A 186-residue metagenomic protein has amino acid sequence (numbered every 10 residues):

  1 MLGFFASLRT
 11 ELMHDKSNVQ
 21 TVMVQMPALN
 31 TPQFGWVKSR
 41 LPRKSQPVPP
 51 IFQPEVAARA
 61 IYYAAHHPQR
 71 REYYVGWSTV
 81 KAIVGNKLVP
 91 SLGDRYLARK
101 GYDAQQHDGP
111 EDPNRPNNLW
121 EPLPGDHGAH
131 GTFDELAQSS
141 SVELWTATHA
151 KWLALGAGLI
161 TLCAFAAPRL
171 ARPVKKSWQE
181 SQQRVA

Functional and structural regions predicted by a protein language model:
M1-L12: Hydrophobic alpha-helix immediately C-terminal to the catalytic Tyr-X-X-X-Lys motif of short-chain
E11-G109: SDR active-site lid
Y74-K81, T146-A154: Structural motif marking the loop-to-transmembrane transition
G101, Q105-L123: Alpha-helical "lid/cap" subdomains adjacent to substrate-binding clefts that gate access and reposition the ligand
R115-T146: Juxtamembrane amphipathic/hinge helix adjacent to a transmembrane helix
A147-V174: Hydrophobic alpha-helical topogenic segments used for membrane insertion/localization
W178-A186: Intrinsically disordered, highly charged
